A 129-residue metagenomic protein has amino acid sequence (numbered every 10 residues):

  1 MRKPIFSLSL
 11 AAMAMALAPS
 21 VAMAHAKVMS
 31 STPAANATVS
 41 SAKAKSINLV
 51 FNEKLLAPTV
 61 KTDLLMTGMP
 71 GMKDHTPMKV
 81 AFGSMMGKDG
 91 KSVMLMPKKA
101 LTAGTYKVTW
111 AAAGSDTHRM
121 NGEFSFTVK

Functional and structural regions predicted by a protein language model:
M1-L10: Bacterial N-terminal signal peptides that target proteins for export
S9-A18: Bacterial N-terminal signal peptides
A18-A24: Sec/Tat signal peptide C-region and signal peptidase I cleavage site
S20, T32, H118: Short glycine- and Lys/Arg-enriched binding-loop motifs that mark or flank ligand-binding interfaces
A24-K43: N-terminal edge beta-strand
V39-K43, N48, E53-F126: Acidic, low-complexity Ser/Thr/Gly/Pro-rich repeat segments typical of extracellular/periplasmic and surface-exposed
